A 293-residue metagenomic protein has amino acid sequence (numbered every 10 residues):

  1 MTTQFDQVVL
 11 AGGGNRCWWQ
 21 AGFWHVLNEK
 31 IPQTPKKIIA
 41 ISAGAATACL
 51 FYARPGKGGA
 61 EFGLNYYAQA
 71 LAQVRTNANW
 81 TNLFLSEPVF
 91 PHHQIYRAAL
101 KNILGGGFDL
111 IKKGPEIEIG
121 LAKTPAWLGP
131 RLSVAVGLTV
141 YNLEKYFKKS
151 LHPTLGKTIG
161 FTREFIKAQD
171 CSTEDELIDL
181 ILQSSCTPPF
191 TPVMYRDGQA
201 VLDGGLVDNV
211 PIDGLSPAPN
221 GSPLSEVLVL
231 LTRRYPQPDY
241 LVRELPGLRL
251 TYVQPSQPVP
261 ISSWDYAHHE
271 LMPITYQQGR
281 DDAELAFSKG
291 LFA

Functional and structural regions predicted by a protein language model:
M1-I38, L50-A293: Patatin-like phospholipase
A40, G44: Gly/Ala-rich beta-loop-alpha elbow adjacent to hydrolase catalytic centers
